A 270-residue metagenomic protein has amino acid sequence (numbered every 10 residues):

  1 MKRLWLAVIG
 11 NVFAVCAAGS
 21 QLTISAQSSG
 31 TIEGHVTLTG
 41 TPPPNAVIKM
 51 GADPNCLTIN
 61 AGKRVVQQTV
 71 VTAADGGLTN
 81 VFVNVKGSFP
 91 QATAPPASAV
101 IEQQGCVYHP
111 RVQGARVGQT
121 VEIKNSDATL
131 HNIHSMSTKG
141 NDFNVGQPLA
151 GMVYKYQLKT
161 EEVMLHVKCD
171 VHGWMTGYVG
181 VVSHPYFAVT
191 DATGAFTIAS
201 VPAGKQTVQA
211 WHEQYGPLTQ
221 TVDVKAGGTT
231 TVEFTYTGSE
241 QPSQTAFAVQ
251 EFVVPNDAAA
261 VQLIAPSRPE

Functional and structural regions predicted by a protein language model:
M1-L4: Positively charged n-region of N-terminal signal peptides that target proteins for export
A7-A18: Bacterial N-terminal signal peptides
G19-E270: Extracytoplasmic copper-binding redox domains, predominantly the cupredoxin/blue-copper superfamily
